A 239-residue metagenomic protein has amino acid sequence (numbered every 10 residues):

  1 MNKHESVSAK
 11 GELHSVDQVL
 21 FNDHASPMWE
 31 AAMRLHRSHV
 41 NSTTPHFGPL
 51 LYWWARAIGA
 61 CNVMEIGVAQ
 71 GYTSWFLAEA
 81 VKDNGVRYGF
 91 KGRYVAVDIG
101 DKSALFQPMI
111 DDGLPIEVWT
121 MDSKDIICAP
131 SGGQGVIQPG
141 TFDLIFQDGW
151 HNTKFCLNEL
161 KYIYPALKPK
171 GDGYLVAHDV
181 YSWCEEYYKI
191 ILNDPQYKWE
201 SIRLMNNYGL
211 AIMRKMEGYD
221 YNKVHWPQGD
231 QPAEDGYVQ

Functional and structural regions predicted by a protein language model:
M1-T43: Rossmann-like AdoMet
R34-V40, P45-Q239: S-adenosylmethionine/decaboxylated-SAM
